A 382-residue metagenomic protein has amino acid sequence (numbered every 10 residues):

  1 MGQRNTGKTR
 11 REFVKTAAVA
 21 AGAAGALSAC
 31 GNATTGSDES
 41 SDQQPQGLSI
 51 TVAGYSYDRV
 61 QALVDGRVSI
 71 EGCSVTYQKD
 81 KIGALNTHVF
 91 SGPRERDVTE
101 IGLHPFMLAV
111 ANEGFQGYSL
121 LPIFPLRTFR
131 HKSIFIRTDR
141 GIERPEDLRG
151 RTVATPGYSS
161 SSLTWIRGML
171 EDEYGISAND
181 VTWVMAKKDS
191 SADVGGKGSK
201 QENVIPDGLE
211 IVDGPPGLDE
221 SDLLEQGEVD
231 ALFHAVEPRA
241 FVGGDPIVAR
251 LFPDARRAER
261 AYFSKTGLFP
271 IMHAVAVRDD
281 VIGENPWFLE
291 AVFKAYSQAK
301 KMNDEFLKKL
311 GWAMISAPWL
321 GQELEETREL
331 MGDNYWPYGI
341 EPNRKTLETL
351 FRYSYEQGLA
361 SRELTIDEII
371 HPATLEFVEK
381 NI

Functional and structural regions predicted by a protein language model:
N5, E12-N32: N-terminal export signals
T9-R10, R144: Residues that mark the N-terminal boundary/hinge immediately upstream of a DNA-recognition element
A29-A53: C-terminal segment of N-terminal export signals and the immediately downstream linker at the start of the mature
S49-D193: Short, glycine-/small- and polar/acidic-enriched structural segments that line small-molecule recognition paths
Y77-V89, E143, V181-D222, E368-L375: Short helix-initiation/N-cap motifs at beta->coil->alpha
V194-K308: Pocket-lining segment of extracytoplasmic ligand-binding domains
A276, V281-E356: Secondary-structure end/capping motifs
Y355-I382: Conserved C-terminal helix/tail region of periplasmic/extracytoplasmic solute-binding proteins
